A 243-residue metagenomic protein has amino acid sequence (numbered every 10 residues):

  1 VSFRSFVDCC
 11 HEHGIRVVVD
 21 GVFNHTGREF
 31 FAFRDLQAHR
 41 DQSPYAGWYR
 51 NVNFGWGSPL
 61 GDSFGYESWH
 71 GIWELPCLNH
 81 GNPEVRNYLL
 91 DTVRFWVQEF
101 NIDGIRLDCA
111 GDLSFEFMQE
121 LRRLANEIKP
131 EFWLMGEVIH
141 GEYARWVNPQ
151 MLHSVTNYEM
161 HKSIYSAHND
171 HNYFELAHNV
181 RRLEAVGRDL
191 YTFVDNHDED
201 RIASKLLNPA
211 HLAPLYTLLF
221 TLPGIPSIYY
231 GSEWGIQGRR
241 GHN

Functional and structural regions predicted by a protein language model:
V1, H70-N87, D103-D112, H161-N169 (+1 more regions): The substrate-binding groove and active-site-proximal loops of carbohydrate-active enzymes, especially glycoside
V1-R94, Q98-E99, L121-E127, A144-R145: Substrate-binding/active-site clefts of carbohydrate-active enzymes
C10, D20, L89, W96 (+5 more regions): Conserved, mostly hydrophobic/aromatic
H11, H25, Q37, Q98 (+4 more regions): Active-site-proximal helices and loops of the catalytic beta/alpha 8
V17-V19, I105, L134-G136, T156 (+2 more regions): Hydrophobic faces of well-ordered beta-strands that scaffold small-molecule active sites in alpha/beta enzyme cores
F100-N101, F193: Short loop/turn motifs at secondary-structure junctions
I102, L152, G224-I225: A structural motif
Y216-Q237: Substrate-binding cleft of secreted/luminal carbohydrate-active enzymes
